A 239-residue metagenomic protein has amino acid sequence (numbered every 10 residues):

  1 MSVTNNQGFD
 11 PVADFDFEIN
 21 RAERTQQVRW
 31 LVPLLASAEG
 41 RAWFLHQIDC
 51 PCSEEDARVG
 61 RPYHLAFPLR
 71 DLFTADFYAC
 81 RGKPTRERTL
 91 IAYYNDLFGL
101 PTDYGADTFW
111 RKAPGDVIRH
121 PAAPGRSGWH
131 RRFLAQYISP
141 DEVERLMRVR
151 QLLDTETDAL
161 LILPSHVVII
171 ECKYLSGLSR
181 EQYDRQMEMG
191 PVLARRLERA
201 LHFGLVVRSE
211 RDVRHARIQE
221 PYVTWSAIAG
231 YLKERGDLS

Functional and structural regions predicted by a protein language model:
M1-S239: Charged, terminal alpha-helix-loop-beta segments that serve as non-catalytic nucleic-acid engagement and/or assembly
